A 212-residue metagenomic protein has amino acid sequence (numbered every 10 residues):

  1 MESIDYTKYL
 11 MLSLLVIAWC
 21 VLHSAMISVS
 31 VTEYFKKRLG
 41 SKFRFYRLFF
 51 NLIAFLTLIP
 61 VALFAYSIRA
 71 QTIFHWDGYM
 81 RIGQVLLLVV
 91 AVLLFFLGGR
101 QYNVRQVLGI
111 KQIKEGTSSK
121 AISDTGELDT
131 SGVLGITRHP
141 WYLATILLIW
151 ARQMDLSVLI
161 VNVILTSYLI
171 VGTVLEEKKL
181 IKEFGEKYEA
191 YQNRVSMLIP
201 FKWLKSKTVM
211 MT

Functional and structural regions predicted by a protein language model:
M1-S3, T32-K36, Y66-G78: Membrane-interface helix termini and inter-helical loops of multi-pass transporters
I4-L22, S123-T212: Hydrophobic transmembrane alpha-helices
L15-S28, P60, L88-K111, L165-I181: Transmembrane alpha-helical segments that form the membrane-embedded catalytic/substrate-channel core of multi-pass
S24-K42: Membrane-interface helix-loop junction between the first two transmembrane segments
R38-F50, T72-V89: Interfacial transmembrane-helix boundary/kink motif in multi-pass membrane proteins
L48-A65: A generic, lipid-embedded transmembrane alpha helix
F50, R81-F95, V133-L143: Membrane-interface loop-to-helix entry segments
I110-D124: Juxtamembrane inter-helical linkers in multi-pass membrane proteins
